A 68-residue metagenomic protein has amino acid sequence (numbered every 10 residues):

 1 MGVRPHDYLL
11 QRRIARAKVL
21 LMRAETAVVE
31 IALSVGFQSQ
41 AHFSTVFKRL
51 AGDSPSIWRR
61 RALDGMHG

Functional and structural regions predicted by a protein language model:
M1-Q38, R60-G68: Terminal helix-turn-helix DNA-binding modules in bacterial transcription factors
V29, S44-T45: Short glycine-/small-residue-rich flexible loop motifs, especially phosphate/cofactor-binding loops
A41: Key DNA-contact positions within bacterial/archaeal DNA-binding proteins
T45-G68: …primarily DNA-binding HTH/wHTH and HhH modules…
